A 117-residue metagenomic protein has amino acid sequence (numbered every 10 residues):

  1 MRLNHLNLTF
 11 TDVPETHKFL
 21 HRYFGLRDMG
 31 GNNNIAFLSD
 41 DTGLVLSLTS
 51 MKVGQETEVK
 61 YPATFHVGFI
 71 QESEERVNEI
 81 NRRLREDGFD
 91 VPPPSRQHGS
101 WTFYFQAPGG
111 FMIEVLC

Functional and structural regions predicted by a protein language model:
M1-P14, V67-F69: N-terminal beta-strand motif that seeds the catalytic metal site of vicinal oxygen chelate
M1-R2, K60-T64, R96-Q97: Short glycine-enriched loop/turn motifs at secondary-structure junctions
E15-K18, E74-E79: Short, conserved charged micro-motifs
T16-Y23, L84, G110: Conserved active-site tyrosine of GNAT-family acetyltransferases
G25-G31, D90-P93: Short secondary-structure junctions
R27-Y61, M112-C117: Conserved short beta-strand elements that form part of the metal-binding/catalytic scaffold of enzyme active sites
N81-C117: Vicinal oxygen chelate
